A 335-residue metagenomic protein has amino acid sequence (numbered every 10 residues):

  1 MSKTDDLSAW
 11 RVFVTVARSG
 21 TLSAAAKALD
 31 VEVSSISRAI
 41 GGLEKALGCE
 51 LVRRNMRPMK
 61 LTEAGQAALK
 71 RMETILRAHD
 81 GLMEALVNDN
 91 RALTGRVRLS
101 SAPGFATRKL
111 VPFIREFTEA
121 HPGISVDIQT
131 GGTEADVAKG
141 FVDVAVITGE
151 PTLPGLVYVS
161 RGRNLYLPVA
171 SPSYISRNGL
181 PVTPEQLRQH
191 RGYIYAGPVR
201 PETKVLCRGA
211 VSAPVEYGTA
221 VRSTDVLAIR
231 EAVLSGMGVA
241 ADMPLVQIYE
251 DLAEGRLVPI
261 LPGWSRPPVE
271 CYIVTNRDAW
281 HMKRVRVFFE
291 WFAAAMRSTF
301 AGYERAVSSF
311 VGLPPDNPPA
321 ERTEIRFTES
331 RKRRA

Functional and structural regions predicted by a protein language model:
M1-T4, K70, L245-E254, W264-A335: C-terminal effector-binding regulatory domain of bacterial HTH transcription factors
V14-D30: Short helix-boundary/capping micro-motifs
E32-G42, F113: Residues within the DNA-recognition helix of helix-turn-helix
E44-E63, L257: A short LG(V/I)-centered, amphipathic sequence patch enriched for acidic residue(s) preceding the LG motif
M56-M59, E63-Q66, R77-S100: Short helix-loop hinge/linker segments at domain boundaries
T94-P154, R305-S308, F327: Central regulatory/effector-binding core of bacterial HTH transcription factors
A120, Q129-S223, S330: Acidic, Gly/Pro-rich loop/turn segments at junctions of secondary structure
P214-P259, S265-R266: Hydrophobic hinge/microswitch elements
